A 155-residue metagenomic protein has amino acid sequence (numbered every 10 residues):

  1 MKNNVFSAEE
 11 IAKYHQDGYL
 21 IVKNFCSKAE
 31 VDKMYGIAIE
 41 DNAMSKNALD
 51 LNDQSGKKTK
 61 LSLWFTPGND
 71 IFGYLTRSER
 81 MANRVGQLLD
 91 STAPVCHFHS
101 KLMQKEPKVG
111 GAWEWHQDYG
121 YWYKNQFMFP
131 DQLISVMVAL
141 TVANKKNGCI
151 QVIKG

Functional and structural regions predicted by a protein language model:
M1-D17, V22-Q126: Non-heme Fe(II)-dependent double-stranded beta-helix
G110-G155: Catalytic core of non-heme Fe(II) oxygenases with the double-stranded beta-helix
